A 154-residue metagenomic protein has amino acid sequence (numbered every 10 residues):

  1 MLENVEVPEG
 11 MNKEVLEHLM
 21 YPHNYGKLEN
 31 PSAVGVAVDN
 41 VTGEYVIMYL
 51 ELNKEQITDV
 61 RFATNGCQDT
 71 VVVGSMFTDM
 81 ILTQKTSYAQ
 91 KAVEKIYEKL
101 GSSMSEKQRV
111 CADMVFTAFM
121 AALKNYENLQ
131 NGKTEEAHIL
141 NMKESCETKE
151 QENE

Functional and structural regions predicted by a protein language model:
M1-E154: Domain-level signature for proteins that mediate thiol-based redox and metal-cofactor handling
